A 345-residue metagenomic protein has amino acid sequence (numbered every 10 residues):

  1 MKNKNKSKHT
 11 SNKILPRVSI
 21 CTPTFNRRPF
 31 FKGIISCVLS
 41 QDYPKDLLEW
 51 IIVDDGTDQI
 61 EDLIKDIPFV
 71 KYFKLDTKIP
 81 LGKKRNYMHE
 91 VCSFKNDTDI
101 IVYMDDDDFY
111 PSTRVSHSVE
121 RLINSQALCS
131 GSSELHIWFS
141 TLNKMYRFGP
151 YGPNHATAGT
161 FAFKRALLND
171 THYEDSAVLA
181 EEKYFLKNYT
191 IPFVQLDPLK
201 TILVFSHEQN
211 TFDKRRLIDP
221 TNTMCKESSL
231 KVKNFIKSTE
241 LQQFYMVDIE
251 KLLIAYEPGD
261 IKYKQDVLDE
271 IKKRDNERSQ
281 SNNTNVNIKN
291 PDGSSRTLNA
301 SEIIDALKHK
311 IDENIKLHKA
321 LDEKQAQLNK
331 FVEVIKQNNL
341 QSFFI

Functional and structural regions predicted by a protein language model:
P16-S19, E49, Y184: Cell-envelope/extracellular polymer assembly enzymes that use nucleotide-activated donors
T22-G33, Y43, G56, I79: Active-site beta-to-alpha loop of glycosyltransferases that engages the nucleotide-sugar donor
S36-L47: Short, acidic, metal-binding catalytic loop of nucleotide-sugar glycosyltransferases
I52-D62: A conserved acidic beta->alpha catalytic loop
D76-C92: Glycine-rich, basic loop-to-helix element that forms the pyrophosphate-binding segment of sugar-nucleotide handling
D97-Y110: Short beta-strand-to-loop acidic/aromatic patch adjacent to the donor-nucleotide binding site
F109, T113-M145: Conserved donor NDP-sugar-binding/catalytic core segment of glycosyltransferases
Y151-V247: Conserved nucleotide-sugar donor-binding catalytic segment
